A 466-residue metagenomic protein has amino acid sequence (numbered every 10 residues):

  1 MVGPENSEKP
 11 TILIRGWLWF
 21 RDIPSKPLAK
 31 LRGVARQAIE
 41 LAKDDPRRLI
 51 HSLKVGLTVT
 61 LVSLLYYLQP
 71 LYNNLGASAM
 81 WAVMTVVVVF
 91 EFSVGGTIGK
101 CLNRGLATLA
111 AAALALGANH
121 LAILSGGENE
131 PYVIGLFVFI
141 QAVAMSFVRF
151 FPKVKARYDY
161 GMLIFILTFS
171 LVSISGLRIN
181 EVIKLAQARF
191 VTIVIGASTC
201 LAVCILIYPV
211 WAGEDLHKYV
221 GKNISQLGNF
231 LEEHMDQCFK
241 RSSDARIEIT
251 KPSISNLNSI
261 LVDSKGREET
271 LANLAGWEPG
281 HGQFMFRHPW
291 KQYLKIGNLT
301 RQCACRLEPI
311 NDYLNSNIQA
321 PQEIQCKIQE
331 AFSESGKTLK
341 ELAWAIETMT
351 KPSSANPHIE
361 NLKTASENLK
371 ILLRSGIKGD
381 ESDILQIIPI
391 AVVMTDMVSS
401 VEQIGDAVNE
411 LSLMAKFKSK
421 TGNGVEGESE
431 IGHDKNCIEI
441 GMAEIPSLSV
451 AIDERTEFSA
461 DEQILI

Functional and structural regions predicted by a protein language model:
M1-R189, I205-D215, S449-I466: Alpha-helical transmembrane segments and their membrane-interface boundaries that form or gate the permeation pathway
M1-R36, A42, N180-V191, A202-I387: Intracellular, membrane-proximal regulatory regions of polytopic membrane proteins
G56, N298, Q302, P389-V392 (+1 more regions): Aromatic- and histidine-enriched alpha-helix N-cap/loop-to-helix transition segments that scaffold the rims
E91-F92, R306-E308, S400-E402: Extracellular/lumenal glycan-associated surfaces
I207, Q403-L413: Membrane-helix cytosolic exit motif
T350-V398, S412-I466: Long amphipathic all-alpha helical oligomerization modules
